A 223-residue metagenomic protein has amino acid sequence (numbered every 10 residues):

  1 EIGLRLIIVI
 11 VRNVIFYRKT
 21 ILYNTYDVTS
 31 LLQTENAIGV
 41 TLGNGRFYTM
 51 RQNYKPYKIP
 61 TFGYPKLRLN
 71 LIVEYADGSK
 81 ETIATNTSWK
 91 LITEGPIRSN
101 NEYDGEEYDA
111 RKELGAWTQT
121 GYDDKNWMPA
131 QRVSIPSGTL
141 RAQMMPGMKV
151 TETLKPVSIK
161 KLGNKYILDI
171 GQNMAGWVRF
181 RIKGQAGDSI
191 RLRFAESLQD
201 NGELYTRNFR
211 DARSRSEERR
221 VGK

Functional and structural regions predicted by a protein language model:
E1-S216, R220-K223: Extracellular/oxidizing-compartment recognition motifs
